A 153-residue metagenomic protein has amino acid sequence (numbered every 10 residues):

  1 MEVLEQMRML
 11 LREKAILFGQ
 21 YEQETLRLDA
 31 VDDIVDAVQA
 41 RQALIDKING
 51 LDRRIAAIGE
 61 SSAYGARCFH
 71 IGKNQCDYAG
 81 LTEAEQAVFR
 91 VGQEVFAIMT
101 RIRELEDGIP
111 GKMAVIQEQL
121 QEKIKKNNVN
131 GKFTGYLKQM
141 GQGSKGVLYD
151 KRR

Functional and structural regions predicted by a protein language model:
M1-E2, A15, A63-C68, K73 (+1 more regions): Proteins with a high burden of low-complexity, intrinsically disordered sequence enriched in S/T/G/P/A and R, requiring
M1-R54: Long, hydrophobic N-terminal alpha-helical segment
L4, V31, V38, I45 (+4 more regions): Heptad-repeat register of long alpha-helical coiled-coils used for dimerization/oligomerization in large scaffolding
I16, Q20-Q23, R27-A30, G50 (+8 more regions): Heptad-repeat coiled-coil alpha-helices
A43-G59, R90, V95-L105: Amphipathic alpha-helical coiled-coil segments
L51, K73-C76, Y149: Intrinsic-disorder/low-complexity regions
A56, E60-A87: Carboxylate-rich helix-loop segments that flank metal/cofactor sites and access channels in metalloenzymes
L81-R153: Short terminal interaction segments
